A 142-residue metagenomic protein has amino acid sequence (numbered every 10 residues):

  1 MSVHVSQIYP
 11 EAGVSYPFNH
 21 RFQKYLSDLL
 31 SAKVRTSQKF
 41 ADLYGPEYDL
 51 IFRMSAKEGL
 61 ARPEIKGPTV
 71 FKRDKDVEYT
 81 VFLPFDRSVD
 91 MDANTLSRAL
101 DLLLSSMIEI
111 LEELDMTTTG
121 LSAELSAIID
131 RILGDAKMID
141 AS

Functional and structural regions predicted by a protein language model:
M1-D140: Sequence/structural signature of beta-propeller modules and their immediately flanking N-terminal secretory/stalk
